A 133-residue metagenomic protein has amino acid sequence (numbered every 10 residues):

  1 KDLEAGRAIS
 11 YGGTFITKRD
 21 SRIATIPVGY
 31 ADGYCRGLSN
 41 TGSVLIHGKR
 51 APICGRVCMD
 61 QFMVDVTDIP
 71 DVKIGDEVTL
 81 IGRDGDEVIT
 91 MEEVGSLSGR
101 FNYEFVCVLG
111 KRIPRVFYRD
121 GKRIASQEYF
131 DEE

Functional and structural regions predicted by a protein language model:
K1-E133: Active-site anion/phosphate-binding pocket segments in diverse small-molecule metabolic enzymes
